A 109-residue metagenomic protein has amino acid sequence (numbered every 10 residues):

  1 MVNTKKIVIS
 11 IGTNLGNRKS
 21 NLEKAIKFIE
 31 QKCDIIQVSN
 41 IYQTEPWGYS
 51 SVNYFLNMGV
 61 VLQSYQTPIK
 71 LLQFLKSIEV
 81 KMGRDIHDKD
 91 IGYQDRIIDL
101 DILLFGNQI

Functional and structural regions predicted by a protein language model:
M1-I109: Core catalytic alpha/beta fold that binds nucleotide/phospho-ligands
